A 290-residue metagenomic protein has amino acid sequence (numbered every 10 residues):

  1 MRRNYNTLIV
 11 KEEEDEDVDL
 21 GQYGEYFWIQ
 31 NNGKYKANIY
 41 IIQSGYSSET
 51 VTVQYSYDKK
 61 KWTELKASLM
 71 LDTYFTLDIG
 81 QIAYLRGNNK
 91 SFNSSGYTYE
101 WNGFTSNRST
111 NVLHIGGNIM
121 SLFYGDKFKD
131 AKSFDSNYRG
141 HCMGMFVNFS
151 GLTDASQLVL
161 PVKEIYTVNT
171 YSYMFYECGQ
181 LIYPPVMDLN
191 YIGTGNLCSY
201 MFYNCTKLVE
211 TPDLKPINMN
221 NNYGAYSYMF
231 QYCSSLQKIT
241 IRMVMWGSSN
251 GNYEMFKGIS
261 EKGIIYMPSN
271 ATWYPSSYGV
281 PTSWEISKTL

Functional and structural regions predicted by a protein language model:
M1-E16: Short, low-complexity N-terminal tether/leader segments at secretion or assembly junctions of large, surface-exposed
E14-L290: Negatively charged
